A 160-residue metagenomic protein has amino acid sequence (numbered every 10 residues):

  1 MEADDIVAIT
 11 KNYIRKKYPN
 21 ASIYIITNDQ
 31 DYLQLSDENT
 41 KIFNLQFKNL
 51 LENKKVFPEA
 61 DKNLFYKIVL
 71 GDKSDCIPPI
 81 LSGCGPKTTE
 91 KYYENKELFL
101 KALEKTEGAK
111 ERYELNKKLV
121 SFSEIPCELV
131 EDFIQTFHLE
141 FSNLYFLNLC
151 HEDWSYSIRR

Functional and structural regions predicted by a protein language model:
M1-L149, Y156: Extended two-metal-dependent nuclease catalytic cores across DNA- and RNA-processing enzymes
